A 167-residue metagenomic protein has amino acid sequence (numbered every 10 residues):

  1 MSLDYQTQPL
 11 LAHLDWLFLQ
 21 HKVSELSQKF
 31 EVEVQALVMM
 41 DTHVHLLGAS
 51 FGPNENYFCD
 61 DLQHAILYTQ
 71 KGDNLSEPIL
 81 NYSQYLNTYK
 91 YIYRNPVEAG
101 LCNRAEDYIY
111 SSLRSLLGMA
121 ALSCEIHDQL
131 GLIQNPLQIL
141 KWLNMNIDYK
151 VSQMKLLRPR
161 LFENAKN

Functional and structural regions predicted by a protein language model:
M1-T42, A49-N167: Short Pro-Cys-Gly-centered "Cys-loop" motif that presents a nucleophilic cysteine in a tight turn
